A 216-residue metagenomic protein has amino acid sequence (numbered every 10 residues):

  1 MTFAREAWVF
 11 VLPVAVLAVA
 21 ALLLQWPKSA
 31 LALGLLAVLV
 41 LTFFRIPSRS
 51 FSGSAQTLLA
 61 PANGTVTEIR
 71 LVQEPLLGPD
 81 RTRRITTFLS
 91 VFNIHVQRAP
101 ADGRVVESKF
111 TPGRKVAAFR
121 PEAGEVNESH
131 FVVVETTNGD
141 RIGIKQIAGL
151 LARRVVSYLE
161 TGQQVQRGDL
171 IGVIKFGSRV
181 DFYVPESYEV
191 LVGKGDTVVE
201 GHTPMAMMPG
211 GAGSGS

Functional and structural regions predicted by a protein language model:
M1-S216: Contiguous, well-folded functional domains in the mature portion of proteins
